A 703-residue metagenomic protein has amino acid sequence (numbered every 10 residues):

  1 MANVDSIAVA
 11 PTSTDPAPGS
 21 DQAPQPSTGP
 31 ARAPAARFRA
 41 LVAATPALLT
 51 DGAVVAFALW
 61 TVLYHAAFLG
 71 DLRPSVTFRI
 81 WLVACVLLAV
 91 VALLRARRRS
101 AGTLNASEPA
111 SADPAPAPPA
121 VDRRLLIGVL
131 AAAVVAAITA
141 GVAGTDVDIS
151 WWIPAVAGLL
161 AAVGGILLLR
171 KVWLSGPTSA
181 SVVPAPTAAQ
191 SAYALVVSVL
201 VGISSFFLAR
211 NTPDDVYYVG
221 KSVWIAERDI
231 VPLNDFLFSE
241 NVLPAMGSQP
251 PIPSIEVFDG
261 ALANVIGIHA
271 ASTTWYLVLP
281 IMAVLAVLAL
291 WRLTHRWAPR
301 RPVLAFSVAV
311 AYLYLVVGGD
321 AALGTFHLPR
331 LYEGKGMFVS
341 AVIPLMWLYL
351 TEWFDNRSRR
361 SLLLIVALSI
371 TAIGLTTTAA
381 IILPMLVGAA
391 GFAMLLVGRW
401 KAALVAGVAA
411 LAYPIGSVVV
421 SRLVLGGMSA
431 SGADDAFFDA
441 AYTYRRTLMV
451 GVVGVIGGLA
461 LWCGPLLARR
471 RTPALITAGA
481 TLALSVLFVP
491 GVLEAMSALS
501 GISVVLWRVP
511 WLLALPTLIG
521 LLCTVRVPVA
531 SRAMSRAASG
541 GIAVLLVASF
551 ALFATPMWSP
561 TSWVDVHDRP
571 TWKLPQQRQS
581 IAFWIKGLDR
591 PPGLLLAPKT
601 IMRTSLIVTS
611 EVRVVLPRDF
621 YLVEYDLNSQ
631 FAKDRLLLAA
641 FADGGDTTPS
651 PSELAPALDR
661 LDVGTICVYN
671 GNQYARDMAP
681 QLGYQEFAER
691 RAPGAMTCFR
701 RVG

Functional and structural regions predicted by a protein language model:
M1-V183, V418-D435, L487-A498: Membrane-embedded, hydrophobic transmembrane alpha-helices
R79-I80, W151-L159, S179, P280 (+2 more regions): Hydrophobic/aromatic-rich transmembrane helices and adjacent perimembrane loops
V183-P184, R300-L304, R399-V405, A460-S485 (+1 more regions): Membrane-interface helix-loop-helix junctions at transmembrane boundaries of multi-pass membrane enzymes, predominantly
T187-M337, A341, P560-T571: Active-site lumenal/periplasmic loops and adjacent helix-entry segments of GT-C-fold, multi-pass membrane
S361-T377, A412-P414: Membrane-interface alpha helices of multi-pass inner-membrane proteins
L375, A379-I381, V419, A538-W572 (+1 more regions): Transmembrane alpha-helical segments
I382-A410: Perimembrane helix-loop-helix junctions
P575-A639, A655-R676, E686, R691-A692 (+1 more regions): Short periplasmic/luminal acceptor-recognition loop of GT-C membrane glycosyltransferases, typified by
